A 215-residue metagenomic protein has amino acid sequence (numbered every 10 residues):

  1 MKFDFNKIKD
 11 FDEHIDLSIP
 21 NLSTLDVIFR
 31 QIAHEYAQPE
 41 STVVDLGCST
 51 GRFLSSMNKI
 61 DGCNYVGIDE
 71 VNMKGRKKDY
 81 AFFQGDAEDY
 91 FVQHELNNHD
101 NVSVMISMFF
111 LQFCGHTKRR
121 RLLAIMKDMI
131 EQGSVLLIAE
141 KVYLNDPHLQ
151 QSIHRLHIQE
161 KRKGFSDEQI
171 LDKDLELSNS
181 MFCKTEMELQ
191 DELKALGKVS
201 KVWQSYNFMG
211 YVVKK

Functional and structural regions predicted by a protein language model:
D4-L25: Class I SAM-dependent methyltransferase Rossmann-like catalytic core, especially the SAM/SAH-binding loop
N21-P39: Conserved alpha-helix/loop element of class I SAM-dependent methyltransferases that forms part of the SAM/SAH-binding
V44, S49-Y90: Class I SAM-dependent methyltransferase SAM/SAH-binding core
I106: A conserved beta-strand element that flanks and buttresses the S-adenosyl-L-methionine
R120-Q132: A short glycine-rich, Lys/Arg-flanked "PGG" loop and its adjoining helix->strand segment in the class I
G133-K141: Conserved beta-strand signature within the Rossmann-like core of class I S-adenosyl-L-methionine
K141-D191: C-terminal alpha-helical "lid/dimerization" subdomain adjacent to the S-adenosyl-L-methionine
S200-K215: Core SAM-dependent methyltransferase catalytic element
